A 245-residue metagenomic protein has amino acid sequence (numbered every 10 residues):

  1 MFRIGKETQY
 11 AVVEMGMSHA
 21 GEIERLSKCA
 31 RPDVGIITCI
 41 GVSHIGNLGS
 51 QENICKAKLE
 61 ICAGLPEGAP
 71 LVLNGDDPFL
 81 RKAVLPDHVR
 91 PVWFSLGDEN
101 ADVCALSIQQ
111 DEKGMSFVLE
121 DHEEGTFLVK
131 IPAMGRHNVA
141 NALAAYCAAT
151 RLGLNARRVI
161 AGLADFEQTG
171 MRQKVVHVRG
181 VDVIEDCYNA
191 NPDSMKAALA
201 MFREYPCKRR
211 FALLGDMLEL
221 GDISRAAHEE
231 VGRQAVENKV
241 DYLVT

Functional and structural regions predicted by a protein language model:
M1-Q9: Active-site phosphate/ATP/adenylate-binding loop shared across adenylate-forming ligases
T8-I23, V183-N189: Switch II (G3) loop of P-loop NTPases
E14, T38-C39, N74, L213-G215: Short beta-strand segments
M17, V42, D77, Y188-A190 (+1 more regions): Short, glycine/acidic-enriched loop or turn micro-motifs at the edges of active sites
H19-I23, V139-A142, P192-K196: Short glycine/serine/threonine-rich phosphate/pyrophosphate-binding segments that cradle anionic phosphate groups
D33-V183, C207-K208, R233-Y242: Acidic, Mg2+-coordinating active-site environments of NTP-dependent enzymes
T169-M171, C187-T245: Active-site beta-alpha connecting loops in nucleotide-dependent enzymes
